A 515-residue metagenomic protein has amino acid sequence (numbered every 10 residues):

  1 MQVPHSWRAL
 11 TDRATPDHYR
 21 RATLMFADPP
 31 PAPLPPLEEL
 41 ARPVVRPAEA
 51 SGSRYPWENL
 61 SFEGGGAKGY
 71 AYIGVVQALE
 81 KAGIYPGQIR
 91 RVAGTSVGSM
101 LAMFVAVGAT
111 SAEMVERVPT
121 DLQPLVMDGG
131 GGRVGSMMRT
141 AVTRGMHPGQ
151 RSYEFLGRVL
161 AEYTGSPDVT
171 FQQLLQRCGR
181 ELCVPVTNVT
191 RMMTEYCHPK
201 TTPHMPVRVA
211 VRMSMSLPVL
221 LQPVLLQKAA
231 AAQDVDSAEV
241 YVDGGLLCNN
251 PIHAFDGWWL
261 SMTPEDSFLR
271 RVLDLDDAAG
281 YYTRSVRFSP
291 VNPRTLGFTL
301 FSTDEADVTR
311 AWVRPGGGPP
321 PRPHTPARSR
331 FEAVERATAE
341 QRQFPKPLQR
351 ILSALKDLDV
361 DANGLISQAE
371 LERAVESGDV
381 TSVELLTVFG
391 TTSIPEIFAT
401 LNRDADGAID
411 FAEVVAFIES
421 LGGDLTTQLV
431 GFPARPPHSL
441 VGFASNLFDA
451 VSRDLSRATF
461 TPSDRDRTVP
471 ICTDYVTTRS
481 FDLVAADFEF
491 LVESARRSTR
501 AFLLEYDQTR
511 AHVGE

Functional and structural regions predicted by a protein language model:
M1-R42: Cytosolic, low-complexity regulatory segments enriched in Ser/Pro/Gly with interspersed Lys/Arg in eukaryotic signaling
Q2-D12, H18, C248, T299-S302 (+2 more regions): C-terminal helical/tail subdomains of lipid-metabolizing enzymes
P30-A48, S53-S61, A67-E162, T194 (+8 more regions): Patatin-like phospholipase
W57-G66, T295-F298, P470: Short, hydrophobic/glycine-enriched beta-strand segments
A93, P185, R294-F298, R467-V469: Hydrophobic/aromatic beta-strand patches that form the interior of the parallel beta-sheet core in alpha/beta enzyme
D128, A161-R180: A short alpha-helix-loop-beta-strand transition element characteristic of N-terminal alpha/beta dinucleotide-binding
L175-R271, R328-A337, L386, T473: Active-site gating loop/helix substructures
T263-R287: Intrinsically disordered, low-complexity domain-flanking/linker segments in eukaryotic proteins, enriched
